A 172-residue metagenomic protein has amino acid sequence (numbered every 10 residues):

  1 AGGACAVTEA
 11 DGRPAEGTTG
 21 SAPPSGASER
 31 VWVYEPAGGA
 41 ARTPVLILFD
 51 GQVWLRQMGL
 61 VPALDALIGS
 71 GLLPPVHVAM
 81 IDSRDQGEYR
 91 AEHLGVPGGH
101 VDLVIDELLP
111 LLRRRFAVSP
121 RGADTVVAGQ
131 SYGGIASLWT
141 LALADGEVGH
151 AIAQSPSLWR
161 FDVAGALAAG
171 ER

Functional and structural regions predicted by a protein language model:
A1-R172: Non-catalytic cap/lid and distal C-terminal segments of serine-dependent acyl enzymes
